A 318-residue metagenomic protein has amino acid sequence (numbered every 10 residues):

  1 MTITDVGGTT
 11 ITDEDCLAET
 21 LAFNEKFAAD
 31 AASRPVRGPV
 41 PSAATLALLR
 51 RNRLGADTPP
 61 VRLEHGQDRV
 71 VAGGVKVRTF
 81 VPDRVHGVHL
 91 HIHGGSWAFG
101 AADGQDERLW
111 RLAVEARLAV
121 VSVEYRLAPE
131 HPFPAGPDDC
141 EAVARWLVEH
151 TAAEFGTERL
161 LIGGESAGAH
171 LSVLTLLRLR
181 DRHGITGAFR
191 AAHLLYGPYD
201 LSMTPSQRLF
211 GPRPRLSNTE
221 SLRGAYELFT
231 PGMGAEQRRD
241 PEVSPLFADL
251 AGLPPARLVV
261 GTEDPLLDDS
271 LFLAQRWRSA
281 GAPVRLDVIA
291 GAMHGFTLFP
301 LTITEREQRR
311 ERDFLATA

Functional and structural regions predicted by a protein language model:
M1-T79: A glycine/proline-hinged amphipathic helix-loop "lid/cap" segment that gates access to hydrophobic ligand pockets
K76-H86, L246-L250: Short beta-strand-to-loop junctions in surface cap/lid or active-site-entrance loops
H86-G95: Short beta-strand element of the alpha/beta-hydrolase
A101-A102, R108, A116, V121-R159 (+1 more regions): Catalytic nucleophile-loop/oxyanion-hole region of alpha/beta-hydrolase and closely related hydrolase-like folds
G164, G168, S172: Gly/Ala-rich beta-loop-alpha elbow adjacent to hydrolase catalytic centers
L177, D181-Q237: Hydrolase active-site cap/lid region
L258-V260: Short beta-strand/loop motif that positions the catalytic acidic residue of the alpha/beta-hydrolase fold
L301-A318: Catalytic active-site module of serine/aspartate enzymes centered on a nucleophile-bearing elbow/loop
